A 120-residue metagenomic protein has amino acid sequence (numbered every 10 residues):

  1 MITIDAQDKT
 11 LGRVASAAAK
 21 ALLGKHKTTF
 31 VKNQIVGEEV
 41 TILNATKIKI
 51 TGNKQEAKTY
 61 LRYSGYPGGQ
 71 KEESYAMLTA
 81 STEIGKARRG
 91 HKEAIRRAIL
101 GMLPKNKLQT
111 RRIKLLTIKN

Functional and structural regions predicted by a protein language model:
M1-R97, P104-K107, T117: Ribosome large-subunit tunnel/peptidyl-transferase-proximal elements
T110-N120: Internal, active-site/partner-interface "lid" segment
